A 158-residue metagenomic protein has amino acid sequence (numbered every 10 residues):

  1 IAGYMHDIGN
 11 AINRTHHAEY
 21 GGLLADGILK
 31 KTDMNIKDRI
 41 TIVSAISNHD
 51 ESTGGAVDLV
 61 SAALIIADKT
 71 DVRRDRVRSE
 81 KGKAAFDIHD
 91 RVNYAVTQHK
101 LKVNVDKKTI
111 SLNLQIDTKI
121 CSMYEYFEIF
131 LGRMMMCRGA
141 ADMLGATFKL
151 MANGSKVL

Functional and structural regions predicted by a protein language model:
I1-V103: Divalent metal-dependent catalytic cores for phosphoryl transfer on phosphate-bearing substrates
R74-L158: Terminal helices and disordered tails flanking the catalytic cores of nucleotide-processing hydrolases
